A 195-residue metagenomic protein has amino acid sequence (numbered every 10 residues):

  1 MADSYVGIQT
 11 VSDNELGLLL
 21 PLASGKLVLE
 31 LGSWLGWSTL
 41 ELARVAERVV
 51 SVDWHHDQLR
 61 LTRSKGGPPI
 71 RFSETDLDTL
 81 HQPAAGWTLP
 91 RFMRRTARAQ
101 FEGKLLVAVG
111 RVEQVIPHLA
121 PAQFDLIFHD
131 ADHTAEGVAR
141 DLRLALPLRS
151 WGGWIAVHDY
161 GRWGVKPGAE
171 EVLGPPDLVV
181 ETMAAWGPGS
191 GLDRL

Functional and structural regions predicted by a protein language model:
A2-G7, D13-L195: S-adenosylmethionine/decaboxylated-SAM
